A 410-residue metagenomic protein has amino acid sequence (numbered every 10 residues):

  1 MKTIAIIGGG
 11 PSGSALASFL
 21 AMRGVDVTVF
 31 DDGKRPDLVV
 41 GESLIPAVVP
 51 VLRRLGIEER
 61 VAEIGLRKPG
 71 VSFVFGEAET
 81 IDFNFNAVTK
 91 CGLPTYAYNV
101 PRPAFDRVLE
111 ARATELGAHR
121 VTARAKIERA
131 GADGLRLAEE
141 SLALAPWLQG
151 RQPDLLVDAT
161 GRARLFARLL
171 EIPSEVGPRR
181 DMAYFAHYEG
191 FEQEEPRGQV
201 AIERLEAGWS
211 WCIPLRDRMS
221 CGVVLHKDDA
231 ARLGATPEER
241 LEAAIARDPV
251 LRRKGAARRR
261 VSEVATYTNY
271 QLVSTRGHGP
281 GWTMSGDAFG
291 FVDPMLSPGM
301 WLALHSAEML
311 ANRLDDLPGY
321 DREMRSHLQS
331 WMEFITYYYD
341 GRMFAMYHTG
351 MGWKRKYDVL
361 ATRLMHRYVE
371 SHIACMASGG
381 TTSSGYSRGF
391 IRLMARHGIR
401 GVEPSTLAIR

Functional and structural regions predicted by a protein language model:
M1-G10: Beta1/beta-strand and adjacent pyrophosphate-binding region of the FAD-binding site in flavoprotein oxidoreductases
G13-S14: N-terminal Rossmann-fold NAD(P) dinucleotide-binding loop
A21-V40: Glycine-rich FAD pyrophosphate-binding loop
V39-A78: N-terminal FAD cofactor-binding segment of flavoenzymes
I64, D229-N312, D316-M324: FAD/FMN-dependent oxidoreductases across multiple families
T89-A111, A231-T236: Short beta-strand to alpha-helix junction loop
R112-L251: Predominantly flavin-linked oxidoreductase catalytic cores and closely associated redox partners
N312-R410: C-terminal helical "tail/cap" subdomain of flavin- and related membrane-associated enzymes
